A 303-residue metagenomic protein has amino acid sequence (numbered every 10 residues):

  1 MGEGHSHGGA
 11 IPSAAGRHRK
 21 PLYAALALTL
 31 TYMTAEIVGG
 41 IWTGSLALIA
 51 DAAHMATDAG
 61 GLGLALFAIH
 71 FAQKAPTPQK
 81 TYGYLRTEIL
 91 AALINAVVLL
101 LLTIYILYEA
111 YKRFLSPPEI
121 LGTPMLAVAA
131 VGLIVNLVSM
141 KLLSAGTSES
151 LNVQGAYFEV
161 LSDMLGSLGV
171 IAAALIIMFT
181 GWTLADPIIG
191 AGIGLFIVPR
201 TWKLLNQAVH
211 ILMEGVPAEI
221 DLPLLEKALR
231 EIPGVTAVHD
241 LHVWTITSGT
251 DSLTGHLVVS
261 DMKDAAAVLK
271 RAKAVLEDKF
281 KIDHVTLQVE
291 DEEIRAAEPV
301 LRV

Functional and structural regions predicted by a protein language model:
G2-R19, A53, L64-V303: Alpha-helical transmembrane segments and adjacent TM-loop junctions that form the membrane-embedded core of multi-pass
Y23-V38, V135: First transmembrane helix
T29, A47-A50, Q154-G155: Active-site alpha-helix of zinc metalloproteases
L30, T34, A59, M164-L168: Hydrophobic alpha-helical transmembrane bundles that constitute the permease/transmembrane domains of multi-pass
I37-I49: Short, hydrophobic transmembrane alpha-helix segments
L46-G60: Loop-to-helix transition at the N-terminal end of transmembrane alpha-helices
